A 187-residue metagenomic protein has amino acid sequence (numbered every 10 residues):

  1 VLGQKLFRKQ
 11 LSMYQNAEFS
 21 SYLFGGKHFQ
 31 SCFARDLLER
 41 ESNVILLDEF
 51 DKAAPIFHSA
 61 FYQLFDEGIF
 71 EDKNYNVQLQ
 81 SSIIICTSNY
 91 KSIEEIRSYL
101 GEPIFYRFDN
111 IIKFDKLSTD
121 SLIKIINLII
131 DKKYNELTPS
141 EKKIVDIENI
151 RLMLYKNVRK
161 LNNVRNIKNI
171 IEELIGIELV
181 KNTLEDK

Functional and structural regions predicted by a protein language model:
V1-K9: Walker A/P-loop
L2, F24, H28, L38 (+8 more regions): Signal for well-folded cores of large energy- and translation-related assemblies
L2-G3, A17, L38-E41, P55-I56 (+1 more regions): Short loop/turn elements that form and flank the Walker-type P-loop nucleotide-binding site in RecA-like NTPase cores
K9, I45-L46, I84: Hydrophobic positions in the central parallel beta-sheet of the AAA+
L11-E41: Short glycine-rich substrate-engagement loop in P-loop NTPases that contacts/grips substrate
F29-F33, E49-S121, K132-K133: Canonical AAA+ ATPase core
E41-S42, I167: Eukaryote-biased detector of low-complexity, proline/serine/threonine-rich segments and adjacent exposed loops
F108, I112-N127, Y134-E185: Conserved AAA+ ATPase small/helical "lid" subdomain
